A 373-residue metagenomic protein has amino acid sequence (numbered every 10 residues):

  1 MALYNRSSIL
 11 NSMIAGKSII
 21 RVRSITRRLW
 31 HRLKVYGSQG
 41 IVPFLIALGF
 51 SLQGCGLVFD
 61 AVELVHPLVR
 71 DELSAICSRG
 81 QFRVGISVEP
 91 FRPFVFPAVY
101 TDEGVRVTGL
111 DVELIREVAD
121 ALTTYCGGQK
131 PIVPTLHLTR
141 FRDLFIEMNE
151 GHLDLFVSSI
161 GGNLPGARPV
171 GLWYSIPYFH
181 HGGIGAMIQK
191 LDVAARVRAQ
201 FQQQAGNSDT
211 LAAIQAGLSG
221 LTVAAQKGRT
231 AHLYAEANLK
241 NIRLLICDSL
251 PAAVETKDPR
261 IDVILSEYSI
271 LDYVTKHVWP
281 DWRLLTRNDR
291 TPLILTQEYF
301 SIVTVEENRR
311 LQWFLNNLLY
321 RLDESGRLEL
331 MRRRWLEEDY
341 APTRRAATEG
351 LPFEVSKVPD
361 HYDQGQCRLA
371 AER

Functional and structural regions predicted by a protein language model:
Q39-Q53: Bacterial N-terminal signal peptides
G56-L73, G109-E117, A121, I188-D209 (+3 more regions): Extended ligand-binding regions for polar small-molecule ligands
E63-I160: Extracytoplasmic small-molecule ligand-binding "clamshell" domains of the periplasmic binding protein/Venus flytrap
V88-E89, P177-I188, V193-A195, Y268-L319 (+1 more regions): Periplasmic-binding protein-like
F94-E113, A347-R368: Short, solvent-exposed loop/beta-turn-alpha elements that line the ligand-binding surface or hinge of extracytoplasmic
V118, M148-N149, A253-P259, I302 (+1 more regions): Hydrophobic residues within well-ordered alpha-helices
G127-Q215, W279-L295, V358, D363-R368: Acidic, polar ligand-binding/catalytic clefts
I188-T291: Pocket-lining segment of extracytoplasmic ligand-binding domains
